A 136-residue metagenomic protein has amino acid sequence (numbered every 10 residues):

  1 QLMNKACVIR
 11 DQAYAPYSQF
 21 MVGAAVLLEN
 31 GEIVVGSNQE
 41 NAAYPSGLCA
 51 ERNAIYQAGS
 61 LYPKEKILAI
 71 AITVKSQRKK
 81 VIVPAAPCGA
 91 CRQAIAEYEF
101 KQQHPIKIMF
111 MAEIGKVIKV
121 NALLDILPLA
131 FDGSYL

Functional and structural regions predicted by a protein language model:
Q1-A15: Short, basic/aromatic recognition patches
M3, M21, M109-M111: Detector for methionine-enriched segments
Q12-S18, I106-K107: Extended beta-strand/beta-hairpin segments
S18-Q19, L48: Short glycine/proline-enriched turns and hinge-like loops at secondary-structure junctions
Q19-L28: Short beta-strand scaffold segments in enzyme catalytic cores
V35-Y135: Zn2+-dependent cytidine deaminase-like catalytic core
